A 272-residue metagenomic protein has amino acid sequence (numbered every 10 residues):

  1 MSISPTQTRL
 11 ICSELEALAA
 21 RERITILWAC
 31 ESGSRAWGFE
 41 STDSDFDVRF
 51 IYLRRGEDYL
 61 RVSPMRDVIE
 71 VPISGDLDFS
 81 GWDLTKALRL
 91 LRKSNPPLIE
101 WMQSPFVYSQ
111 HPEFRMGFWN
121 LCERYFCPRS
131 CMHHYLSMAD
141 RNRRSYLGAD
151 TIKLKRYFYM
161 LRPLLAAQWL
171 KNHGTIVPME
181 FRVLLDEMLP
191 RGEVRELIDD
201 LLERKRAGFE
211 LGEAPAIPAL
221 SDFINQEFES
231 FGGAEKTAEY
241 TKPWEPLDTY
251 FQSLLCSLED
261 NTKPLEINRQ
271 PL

Functional and structural regions predicted by a protein language model:
M1-C30: Helical scaffold of the NTase/Pol beta-like nucleotidyltransferase catalytic core
E14-E16, I24, L84, R89 (+2 more regions): Conserved NTP-donor binding/palm subdomain of two-metal-ion nucleotidyltransferases/polymerases, i.e., the charged
G33-S74: Catalytic metal-binding acidic patch
R54-E57, S94-P97, R141, A166-A167: Short loop/turn segments at secondary-structure transitions that flank enzyme active sites
V62-D140: A basic- and aromatic-enriched beta-loop-alpha substructure that forms the phosphate/nucleotide- and DNA/RNA-contacting
W119-P243: Conserved nucleotidyltransferase catalytic core and NTase-mimicking acidic/glycine-rich helix/loop elements in nucleic
E239-L265: Acidic, carboxylate-rich catalytic segments that either coordinate divalent cations
